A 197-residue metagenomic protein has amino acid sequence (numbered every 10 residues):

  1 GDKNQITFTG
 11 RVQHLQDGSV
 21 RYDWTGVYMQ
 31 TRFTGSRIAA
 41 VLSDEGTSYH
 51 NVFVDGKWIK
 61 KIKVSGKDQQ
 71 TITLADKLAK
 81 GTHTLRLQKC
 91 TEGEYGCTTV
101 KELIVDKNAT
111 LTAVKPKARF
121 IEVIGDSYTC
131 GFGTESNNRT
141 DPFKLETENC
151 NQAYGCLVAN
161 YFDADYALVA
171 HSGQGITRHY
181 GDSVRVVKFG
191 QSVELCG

Functional and structural regions predicted by a protein language model:
G1-I124, Y128-T147: N-terminal secretory targeting modules
G26, G93-Y95, T134, R139-G197: Conserved SGNH/GDSL esterase-like catalytic core that processes O-acyl groups on lipids and polysaccharides
